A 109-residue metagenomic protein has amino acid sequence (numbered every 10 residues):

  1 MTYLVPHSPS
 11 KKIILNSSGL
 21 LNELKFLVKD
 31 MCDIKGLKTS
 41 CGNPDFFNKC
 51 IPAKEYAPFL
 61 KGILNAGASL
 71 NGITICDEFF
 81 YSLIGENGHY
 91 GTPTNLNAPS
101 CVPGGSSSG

Functional and structural regions predicted by a protein language model:
M1-S108: Gly/Ser-rich catalytic/binding loops embedded in alpha/beta enzyme cores
